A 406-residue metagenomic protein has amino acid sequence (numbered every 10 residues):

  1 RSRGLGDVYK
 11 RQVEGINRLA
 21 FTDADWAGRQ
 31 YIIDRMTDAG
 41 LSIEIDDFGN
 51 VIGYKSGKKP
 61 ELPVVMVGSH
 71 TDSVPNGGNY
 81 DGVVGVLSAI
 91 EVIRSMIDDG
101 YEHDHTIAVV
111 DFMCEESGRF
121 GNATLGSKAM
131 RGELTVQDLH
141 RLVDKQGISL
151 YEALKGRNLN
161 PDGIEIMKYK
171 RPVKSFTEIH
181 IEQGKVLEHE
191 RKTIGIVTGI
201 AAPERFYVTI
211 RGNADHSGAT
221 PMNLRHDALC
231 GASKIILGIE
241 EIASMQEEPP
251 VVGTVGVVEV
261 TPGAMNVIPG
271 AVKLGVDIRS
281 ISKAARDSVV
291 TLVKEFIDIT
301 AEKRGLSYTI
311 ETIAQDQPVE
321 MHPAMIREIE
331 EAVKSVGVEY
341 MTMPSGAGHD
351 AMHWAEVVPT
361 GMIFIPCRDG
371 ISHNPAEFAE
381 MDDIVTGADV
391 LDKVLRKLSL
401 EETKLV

Functional and structural regions predicted by a protein language model:
R1-Y9: Single conserved hydrophobic/aromatic residue that forms the stacking wall/gate of nucleotide- or nucleobase-binding
D7, G68-S69, Y340-V390: Zn-dependent metallopeptidase/amidohydrolase metal-coordination segment
E14-S56: A non-catalytic alpha/beta surface segment that caps or lines the substrate-entry region of metallo-dependent hydrolase
L19-F21, T254-G263, G275-S282, S307-I326 (+1 more regions): A short beta-alpha structural unit
A39, V51-V84, H216: Catalytic-core environment of secreted peptidases
V67, N76-E116, E204-I210, H216 (+4 more regions): Alpha-helical metal-binding/catalytic segments enriched in His/Glu/Asp
C114-E115, G121-K283: Midchain, well-structured core segments that form catalytic/ion-binding scaffolds
T198-I200, H216, T220-M245, A285 (+3 more regions): His/Asp/Glu-rich mid-to-C-terminal helical/loop segments that flank catalytic regions of hydrolases
